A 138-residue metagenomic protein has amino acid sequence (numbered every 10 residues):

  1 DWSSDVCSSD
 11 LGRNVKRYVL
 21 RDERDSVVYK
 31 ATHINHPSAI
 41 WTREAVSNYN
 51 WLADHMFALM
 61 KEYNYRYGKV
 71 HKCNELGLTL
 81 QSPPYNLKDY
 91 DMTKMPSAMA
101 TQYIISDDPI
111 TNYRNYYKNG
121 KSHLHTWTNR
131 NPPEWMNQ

Functional and structural regions predicted by a protein language model:
D1-S8: Short, small-residue-biased leader/transition segments that mark boundaries at the very start of proteins
V15-R66, K72-C73: Amphipathic alpha-helical packing elements
K69, L76-P83: Primarily interfacial, aromatic-capped hydrophobic alpha-helices that serve as membrane anchors
P83-Q138: Aromatic-residue-lined binding/catalytic grooves and analogous aromatic/hydrophobic interfacial grooves in multimeric
